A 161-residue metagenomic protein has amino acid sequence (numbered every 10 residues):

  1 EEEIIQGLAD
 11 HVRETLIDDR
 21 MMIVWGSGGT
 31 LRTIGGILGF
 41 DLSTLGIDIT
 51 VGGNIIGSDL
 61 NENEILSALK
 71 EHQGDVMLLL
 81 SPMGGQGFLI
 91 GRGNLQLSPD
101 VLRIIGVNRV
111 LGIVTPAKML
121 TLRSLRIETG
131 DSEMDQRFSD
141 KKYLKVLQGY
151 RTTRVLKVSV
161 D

Functional and structural regions predicted by a protein language model:
E1, A9, D41-L42, D75-L80 (+1 more regions): ATP/nucleoside-binding phosphotransfer catalytic cores, i.e., glycine-rich phosphate-binding loops
E2-D19, W25-Q96, D100, R109: Conserved mixed alpha/beta catalytic, RNA-binding, or beta-rich assembly cores of soluble enzyme, regulatory
